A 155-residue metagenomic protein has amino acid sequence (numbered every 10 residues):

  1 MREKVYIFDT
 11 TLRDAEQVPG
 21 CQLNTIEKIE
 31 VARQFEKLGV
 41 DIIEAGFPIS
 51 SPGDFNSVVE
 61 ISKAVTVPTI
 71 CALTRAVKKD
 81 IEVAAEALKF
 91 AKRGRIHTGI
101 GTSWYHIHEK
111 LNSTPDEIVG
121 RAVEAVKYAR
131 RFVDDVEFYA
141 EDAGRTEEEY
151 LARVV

Functional and structural regions predicted by a protein language model:
M1-C21: N-terminal amphipathic alpha-helix/helix-capping segment at the start of soluble metabolic enzymes
R2-V5, G39-D41, T66-I70, K92-G94 (+1 more regions): Short, well-ordered coil/turn segments that N-cap beta-strands
K28-G46: Catalytic domains of carbohydrate-active enzymes, especially glycoside hydrolases
V40-P68, A72-R75, I100-L111, Y139-T146: Glycine-rich, proline-tolerant flexible connector loops at the mouths of alpha/beta enzymes
K79-V155: Hydrophobic, small-residue-rich alpha-helical packing segments that form membrane-like cores
